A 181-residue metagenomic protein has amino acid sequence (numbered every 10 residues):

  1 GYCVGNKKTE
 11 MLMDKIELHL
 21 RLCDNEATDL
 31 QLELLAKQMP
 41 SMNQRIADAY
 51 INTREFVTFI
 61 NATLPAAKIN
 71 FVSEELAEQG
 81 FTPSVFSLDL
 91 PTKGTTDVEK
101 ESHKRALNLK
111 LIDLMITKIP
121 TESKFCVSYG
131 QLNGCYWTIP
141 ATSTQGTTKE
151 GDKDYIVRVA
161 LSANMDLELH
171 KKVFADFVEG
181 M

Functional and structural regions predicted by a protein language model:
Y2-K153, L161-D166, V173, G180: Active-site C-terminal subdomain of aminotransferase-like
